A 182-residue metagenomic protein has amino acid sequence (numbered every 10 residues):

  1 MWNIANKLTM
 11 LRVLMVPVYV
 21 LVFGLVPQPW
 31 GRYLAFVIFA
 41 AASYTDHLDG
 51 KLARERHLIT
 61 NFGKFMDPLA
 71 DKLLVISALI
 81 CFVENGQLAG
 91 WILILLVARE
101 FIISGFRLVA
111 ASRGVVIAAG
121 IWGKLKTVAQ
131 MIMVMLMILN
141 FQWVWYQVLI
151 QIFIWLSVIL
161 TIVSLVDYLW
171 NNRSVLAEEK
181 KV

Functional and structural regions predicted by a protein language model:
M1-V182: Alpha-helical transmembrane bundles and membrane-interface segments of multipass inner-membrane proteins
